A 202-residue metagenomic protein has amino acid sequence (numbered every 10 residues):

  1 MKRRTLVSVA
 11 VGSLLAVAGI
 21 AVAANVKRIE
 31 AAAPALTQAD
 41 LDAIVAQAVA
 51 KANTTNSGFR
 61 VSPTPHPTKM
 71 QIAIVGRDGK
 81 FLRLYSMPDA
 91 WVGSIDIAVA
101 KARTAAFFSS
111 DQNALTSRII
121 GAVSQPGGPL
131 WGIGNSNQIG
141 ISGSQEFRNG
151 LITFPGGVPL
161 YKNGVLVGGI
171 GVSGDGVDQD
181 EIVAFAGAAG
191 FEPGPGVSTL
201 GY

Functional and structural regions predicted by a protein language model:
M1-A10: Bacterial N-terminal signal peptides that target proteins for export
A10-A18: Bacterial N-terminal signal peptides
A24-Y202: Flexible, solvent-exposed loop/hinge segments and secondary-structure transition points
